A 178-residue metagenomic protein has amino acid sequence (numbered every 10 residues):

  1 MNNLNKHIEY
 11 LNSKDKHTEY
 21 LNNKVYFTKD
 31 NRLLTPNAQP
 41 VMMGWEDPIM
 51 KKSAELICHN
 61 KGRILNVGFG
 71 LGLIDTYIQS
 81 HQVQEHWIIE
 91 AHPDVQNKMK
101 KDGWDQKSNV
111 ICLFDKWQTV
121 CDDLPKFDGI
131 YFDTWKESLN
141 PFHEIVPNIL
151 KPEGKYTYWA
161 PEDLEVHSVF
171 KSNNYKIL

Functional and structural regions predicted by a protein language model:
N2-N5, D15, T35-A38, D102-K107 (+2 more regions): Class I (Rossmann-like) S-adenosyl-L-methionine-dependent methyltransferase catalytic domain, capturing the SAM-binding
H7, K14-K61: Class I SAM-dependent methyltransferase Rossmann-like catalytic core, especially the SAM/SAH-binding loop
N60-G72: Conserved class I S-adenosyl-L-methionine
L71-V83: Conserved SAM-binding loop of SAM-dependent methyltransferases across substrates and taxa, primarily the Class I
E85-E90: Conserved SAM-binding motif I beta-strand of class I
A91-L124: S-adenosyl-L-methionine
V95-Q96, S138-L178: C-terminal substrate-binding/active-site "lid" region of AdoMet-derived donor-dependent transferases
C121-I130, T134: A short acidic, Gly/Pro-enriched loop at the edge of an enzyme's catalytic core that lines a small-molecule cofactor
